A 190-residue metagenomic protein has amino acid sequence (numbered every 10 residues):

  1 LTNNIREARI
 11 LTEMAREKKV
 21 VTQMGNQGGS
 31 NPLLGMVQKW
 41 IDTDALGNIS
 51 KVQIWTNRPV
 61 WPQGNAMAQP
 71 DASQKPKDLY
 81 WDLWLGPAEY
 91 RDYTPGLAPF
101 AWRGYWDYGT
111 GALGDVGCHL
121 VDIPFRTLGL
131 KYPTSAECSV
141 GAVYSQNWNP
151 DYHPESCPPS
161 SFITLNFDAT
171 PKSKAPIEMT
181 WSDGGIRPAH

Functional and structural regions predicted by a protein language model:
L1-S30, D44: Beta-strand-loop-alpha-helix segment that lines the small-molecule cofactor/substrate pocket of alpha/beta enzymes
N3-I10, G29-P32, M36, L79 (+3 more regions): Extracytoplasmic/secreted proteins, especially bacterial periplasmic and envelope-associated proteins
N4, N31-P32, P59-P62, Y144-N147 (+1 more regions): Flexible loop/turn segments at secondary-structure boundaries
E7-A8, L34-G35, P62-M67, T94-G96: Short, solvent-exposed loop/turn and secondary-structure capping segments
L11-M14, W40-T43, W55, P87 (+1 more regions): Structured segments of extracytoplasmic/periplasmic soluble domains in secreted or envelope-associated proteins
E13-V20, M36-I49, A66-P76: Basic phosphate/pyrophosphate-binding loop/patch that engages nucleotide-derived ligands
N48-P59: Conserved anion/nucleotide-ligand pocket segment
A72-S73, K77-H190: Glycine-rich, aromatic-lined ligand/substrate-binding cores of catalytic and carbohydrate-binding domains
